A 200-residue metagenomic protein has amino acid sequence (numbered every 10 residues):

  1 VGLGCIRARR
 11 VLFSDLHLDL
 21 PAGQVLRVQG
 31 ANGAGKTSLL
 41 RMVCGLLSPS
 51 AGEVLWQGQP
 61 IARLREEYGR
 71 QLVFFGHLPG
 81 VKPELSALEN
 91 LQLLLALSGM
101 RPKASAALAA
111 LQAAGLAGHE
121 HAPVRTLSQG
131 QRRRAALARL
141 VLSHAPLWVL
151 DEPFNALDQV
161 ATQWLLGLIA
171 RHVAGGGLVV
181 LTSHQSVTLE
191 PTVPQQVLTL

Functional and structural regions predicted by a protein language model:
C44: Helix-to-loop junction immediately C-terminal to a conserved catalytic motif
G52-R63, E67-Y68: Conserved ABC transporter NBD signature motif
L78, P83-G99: Q-loop/switch helix immediately C-terminal to the Walker
E84, P123-L127: Conserved ABC ATPase signature
Q92, A104-H119: Conserved ABC ATPase "signature" region
L137, G176: Hydrophobic anchor residue at the start of the ABC signature
W148-E152: Catalytic Walker B motif of ABC-type/P-loop ATPase nucleotide-binding domains
